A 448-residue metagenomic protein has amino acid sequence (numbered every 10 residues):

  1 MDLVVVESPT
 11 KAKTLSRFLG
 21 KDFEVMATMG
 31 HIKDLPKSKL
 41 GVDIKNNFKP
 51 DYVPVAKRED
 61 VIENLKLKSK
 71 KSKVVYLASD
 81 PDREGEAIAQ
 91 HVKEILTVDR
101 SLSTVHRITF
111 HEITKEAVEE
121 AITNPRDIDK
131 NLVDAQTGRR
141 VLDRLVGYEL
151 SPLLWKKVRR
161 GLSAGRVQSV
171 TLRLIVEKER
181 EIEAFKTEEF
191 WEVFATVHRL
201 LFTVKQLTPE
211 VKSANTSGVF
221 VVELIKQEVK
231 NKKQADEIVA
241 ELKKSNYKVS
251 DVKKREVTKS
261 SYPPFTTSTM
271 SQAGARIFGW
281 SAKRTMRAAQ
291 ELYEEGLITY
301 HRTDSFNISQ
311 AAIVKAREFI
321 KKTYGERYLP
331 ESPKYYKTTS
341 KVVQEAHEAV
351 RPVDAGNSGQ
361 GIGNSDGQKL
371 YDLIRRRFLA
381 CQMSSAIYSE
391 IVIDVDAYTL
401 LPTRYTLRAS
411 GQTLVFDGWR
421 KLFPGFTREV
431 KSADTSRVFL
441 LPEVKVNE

Functional and structural regions predicted by a protein language model:
M1, N47-D51, I62, P152-L162 (+5 more regions): Short hinge/gating elements
M1-L96, S103-R140, T435, K445-N447: Intrinsically disordered, low-complexity regulatory segments
V5, V55, A78-R83, N131-Q136 (+7 more regions): Conserved phosphate/pyrophosphate-binding and hydrolysis machinery centered on Walker-type P-loop NTPases, extending
K11, E84-I88, D134, G138 (+5 more regions): Hydrophobic (often cysteine-bearing) scaffold residues that line and stabilize catalytic clefts of nucleotide/cofactor
E24, K33-P54, A164-Q290, G325-E326 (+2 more regions): Long, highly charged, low-complexity internal segments
H111-V118, T267-S268, A288-I298: Short, conserved phosphate-binding/catalytic loop or strand-edge motifs used in phosphoryl-/nucleotidyl-transfer
I113-A195, D251-T258: C-terminal or mid-to-C-terminal helical accessory/interaction module adjacent to the motor/catalytic core
W280-Q344: Extended, well-ordered alpha-helical scaffold/bundle regions in very large, multi-domain proteins
